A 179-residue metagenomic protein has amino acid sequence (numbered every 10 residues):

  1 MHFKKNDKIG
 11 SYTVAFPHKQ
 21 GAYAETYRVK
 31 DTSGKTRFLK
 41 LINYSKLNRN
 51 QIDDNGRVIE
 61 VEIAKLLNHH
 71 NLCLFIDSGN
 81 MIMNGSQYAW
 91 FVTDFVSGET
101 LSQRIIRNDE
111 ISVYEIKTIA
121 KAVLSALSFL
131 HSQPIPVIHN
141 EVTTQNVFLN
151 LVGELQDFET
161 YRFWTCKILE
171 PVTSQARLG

Functional and structural regions predicted by a protein language model:
A15-G21, T26: Protein kinase glycine-rich loop
Y27-R28, K35-S45: Glycine-rich ATP phosphate-binding loop
N48-L66: AlphaC helix of the eukaryotic protein kinase fold
L74-A89: Short beta-strand micro-motifs within the conserved protein kinase catalytic domain, predominantly in the N-lobe
L101-I111: AlphaC helix of the protein kinase catalytic domain
I119-A120: Activation segment signature within eukaryotic-like protein kinase domains
S125-V137: Protein kinase catalytic-loop region centered on the HRD/HxD motif
